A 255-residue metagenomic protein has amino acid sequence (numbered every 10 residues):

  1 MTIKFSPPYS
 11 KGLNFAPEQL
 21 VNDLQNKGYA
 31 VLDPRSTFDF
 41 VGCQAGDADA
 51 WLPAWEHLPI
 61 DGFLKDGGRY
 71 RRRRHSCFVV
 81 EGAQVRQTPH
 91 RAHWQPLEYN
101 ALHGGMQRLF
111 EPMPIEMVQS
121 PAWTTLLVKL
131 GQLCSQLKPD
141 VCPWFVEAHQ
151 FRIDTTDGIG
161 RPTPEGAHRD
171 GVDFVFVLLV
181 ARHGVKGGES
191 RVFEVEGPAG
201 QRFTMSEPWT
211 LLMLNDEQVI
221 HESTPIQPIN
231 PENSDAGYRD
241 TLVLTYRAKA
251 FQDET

Functional and structural regions predicted by a protein language model:
M1-E98: N-terminal auxiliary "cap/dimerization" subdomain that precedes the catalytic jelly-roll/cupin core of mononuclear
Q25-D33, L102-P114, G188: Glycine-rich, often proline-containing surface loops adjacent to acidic residues and nearby aromatics that form
R35, V80-A83, H149-F151, L179 (+2 more regions): Structured loops at beta-to-helix junctions and adjacent beta-edge loops in soluble globular domains
D39, V118, P164-A167: Conserved aromatic-histidine-acidic binding/catalytic patches
R72, C142, D170, E217 (+1 more regions): A short, structural micro-pattern
V79-E147: Signature of the catalytic double-stranded beta-helix
K138-E207: Catalytic core of non-heme Fe(II) oxygenases with the double-stranded beta-helix
E189-T255: Catalytic core of Fe(II)/2-oxoglutarate
